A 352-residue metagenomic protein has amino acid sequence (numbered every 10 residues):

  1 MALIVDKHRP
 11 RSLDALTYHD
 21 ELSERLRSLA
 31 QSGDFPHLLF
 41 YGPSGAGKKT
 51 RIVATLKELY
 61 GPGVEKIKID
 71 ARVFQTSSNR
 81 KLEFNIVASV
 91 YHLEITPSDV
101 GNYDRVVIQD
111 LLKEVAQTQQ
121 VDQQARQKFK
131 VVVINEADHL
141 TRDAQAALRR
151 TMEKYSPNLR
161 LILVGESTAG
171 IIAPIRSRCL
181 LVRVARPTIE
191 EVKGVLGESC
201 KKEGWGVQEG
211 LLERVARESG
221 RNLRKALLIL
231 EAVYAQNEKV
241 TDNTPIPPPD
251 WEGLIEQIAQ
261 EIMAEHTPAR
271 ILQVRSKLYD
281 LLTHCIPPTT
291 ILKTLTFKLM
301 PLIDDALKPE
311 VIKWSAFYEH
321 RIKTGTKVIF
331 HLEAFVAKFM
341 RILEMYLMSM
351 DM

Functional and structural regions predicted by a protein language model:
M1, E190, E198-M352: AAA+ P-loop NTPase domains with strong preference for DNA replication initiators and clamp-loader complexes
M1-A146, P157-I162, A173-P174, S315 (+1 more regions): P-loop/Walker A NTP-binding region and its immediately flanking N-terminal helices in P-loop NTPase folds
K7, L13, P43, D99 (+7 more regions): Short N-terminal micro-motifs specific to bacterial/archaeal maturation and metal-cluster initiation sites
H8-R11, L38-F40, L93-S98, V131-V133 (+6 more regions): Short interface patches used for recognition in eukaryotic signaling and trafficking proteins
P10, H19, S23, H37 (+12 more regions): Generic preference for well-ordered alpha-helical elements
L22, F35-P36, V121, L181 (+4 more regions): A general structural signal for well-ordered secondary-structure junctions
S28, V100-D250, R341: Non-catalytic interfacial helical region
